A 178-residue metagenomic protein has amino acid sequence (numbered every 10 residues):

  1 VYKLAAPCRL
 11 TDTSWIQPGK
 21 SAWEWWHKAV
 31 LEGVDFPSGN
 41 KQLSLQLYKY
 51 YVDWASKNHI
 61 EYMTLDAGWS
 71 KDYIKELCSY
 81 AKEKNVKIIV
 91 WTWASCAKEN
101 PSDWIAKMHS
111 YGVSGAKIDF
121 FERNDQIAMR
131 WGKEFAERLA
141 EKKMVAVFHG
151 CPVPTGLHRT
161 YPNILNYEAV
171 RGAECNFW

Functional and structural regions predicted by a protein language model:
V1-E83: Conserved structural scaffold segments of CAZyme catalytic domains across common CAZy folds
A67-W178: Aromatic- and carboxylate-enriched substrate-binding clefts and catalytic-loop regions of carbohydrate-active enzymes
